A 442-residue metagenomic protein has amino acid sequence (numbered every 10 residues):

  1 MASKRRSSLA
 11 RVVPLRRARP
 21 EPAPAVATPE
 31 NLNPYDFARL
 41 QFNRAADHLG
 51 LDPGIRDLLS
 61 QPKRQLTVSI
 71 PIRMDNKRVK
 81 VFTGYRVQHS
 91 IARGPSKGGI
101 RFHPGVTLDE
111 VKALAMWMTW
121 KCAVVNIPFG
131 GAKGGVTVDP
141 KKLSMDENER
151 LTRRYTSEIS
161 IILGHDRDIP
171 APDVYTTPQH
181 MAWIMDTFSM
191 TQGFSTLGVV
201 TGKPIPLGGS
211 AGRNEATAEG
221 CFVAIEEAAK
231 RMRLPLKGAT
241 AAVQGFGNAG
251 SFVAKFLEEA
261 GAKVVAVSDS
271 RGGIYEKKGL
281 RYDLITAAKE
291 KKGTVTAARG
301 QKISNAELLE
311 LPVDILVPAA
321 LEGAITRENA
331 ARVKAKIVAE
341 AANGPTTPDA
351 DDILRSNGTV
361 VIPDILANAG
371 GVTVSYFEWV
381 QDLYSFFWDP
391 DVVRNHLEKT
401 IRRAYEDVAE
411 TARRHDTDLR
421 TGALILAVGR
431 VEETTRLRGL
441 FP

Functional and structural regions predicted by a protein language model:
V26-L32, A228-A229, A331-P442: Adenosine-phosphate binding glycine-rich loop
V26-S69: Short, Gly/Pro- and small/polar-rich lid/capping loops
V68-P140: Glycine-rich, N-terminal phosphate-binding loop and its surrounding beta-alpha-beta segment
H103, A123-K237: Glycine/serine-rich phosphate-binding loop and adjoining beta1-alpha1 elements at the start of nucleotide-handling
P204, G209-V313: Glycine-rich phosphate/diphosphate-binding loop of Rossmann-like nucleotide-binding domains
G272-V361: Rossmann-like adenosine-cofactor binding region
